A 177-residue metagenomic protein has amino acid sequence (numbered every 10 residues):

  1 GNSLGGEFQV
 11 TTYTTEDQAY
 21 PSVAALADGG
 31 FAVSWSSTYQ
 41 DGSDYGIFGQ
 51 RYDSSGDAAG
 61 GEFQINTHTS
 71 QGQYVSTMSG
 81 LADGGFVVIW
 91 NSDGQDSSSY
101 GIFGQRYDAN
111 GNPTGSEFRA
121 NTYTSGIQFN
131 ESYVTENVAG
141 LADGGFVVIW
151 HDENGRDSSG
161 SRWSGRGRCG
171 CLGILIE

Functional and structural regions predicted by a protein language model:
G1-E177: Extracellular, repeat-based ectodomains that mediate carbohydrate processing or recognition
